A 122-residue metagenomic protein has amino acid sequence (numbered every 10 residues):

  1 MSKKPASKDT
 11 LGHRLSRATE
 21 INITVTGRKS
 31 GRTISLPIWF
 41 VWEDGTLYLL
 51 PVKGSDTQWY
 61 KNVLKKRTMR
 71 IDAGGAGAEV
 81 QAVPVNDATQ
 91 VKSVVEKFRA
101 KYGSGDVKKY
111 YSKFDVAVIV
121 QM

Functional and structural regions predicted by a protein language model:
M1-E20: Extreme N-terminal tail/first-helix region
M1-S7, R28-W39, I71-E79: Short low-complexity stretches enriched in small and charged residues
L11-H13, Y48-K61: Covalent nucleotidyltransferase core used to form phosphodiester bonds in nucleic acids
G12, G27-K29, K109: Residues embedded in well-ordered secondary-structure elements
S16-A18, T33, L64, K113: Short, solvent-exposed coil/turn segments
A18-V52, M69: Short beta-strand segments
G54-M122: Short, structured beta-strand-loop surface elements
